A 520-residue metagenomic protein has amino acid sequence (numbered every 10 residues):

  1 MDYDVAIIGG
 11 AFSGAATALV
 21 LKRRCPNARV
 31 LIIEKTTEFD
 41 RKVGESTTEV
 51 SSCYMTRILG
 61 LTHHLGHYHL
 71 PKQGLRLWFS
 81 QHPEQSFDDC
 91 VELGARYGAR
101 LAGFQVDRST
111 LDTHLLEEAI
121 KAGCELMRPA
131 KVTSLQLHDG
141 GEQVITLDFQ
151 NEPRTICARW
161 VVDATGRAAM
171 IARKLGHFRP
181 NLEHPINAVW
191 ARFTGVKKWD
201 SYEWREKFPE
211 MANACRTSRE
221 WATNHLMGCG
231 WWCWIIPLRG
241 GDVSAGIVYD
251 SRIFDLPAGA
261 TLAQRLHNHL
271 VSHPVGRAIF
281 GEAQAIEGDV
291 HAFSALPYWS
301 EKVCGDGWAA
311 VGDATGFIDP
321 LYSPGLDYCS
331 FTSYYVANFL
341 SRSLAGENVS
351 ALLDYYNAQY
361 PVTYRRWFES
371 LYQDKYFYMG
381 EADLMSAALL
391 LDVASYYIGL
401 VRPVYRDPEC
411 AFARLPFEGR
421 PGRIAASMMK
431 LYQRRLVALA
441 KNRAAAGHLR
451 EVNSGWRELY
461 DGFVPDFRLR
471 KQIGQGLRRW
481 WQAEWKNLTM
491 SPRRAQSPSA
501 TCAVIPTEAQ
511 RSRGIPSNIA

Functional and structural regions predicted by a protein language model:
M1-S13, L31: Beta1/beta-strand and adjacent pyrophosphate-binding region of the FAD-binding site in flavoprotein oxidoreductases
I8, V20-V43: Glycine-rich FAD pyrophosphate-binding loop
V20, E118-V275, S333: Predominantly flavin-linked oxidoreductase catalytic cores and closely associated redox partners
D40-Q85: N-terminal FAD cofactor-binding segment of flavoenzymes
R96-E117, M170, D255-A260: Short beta-strand to alpha-helix junction loop
C229-W231, P237-R239, I253-Y372: FAD/FMN-dependent oxidoreductases across multiple families
F339-A500, I505, A520: C-terminal helical "tail/cap" subdomain of flavin- and related membrane-associated enzymes
